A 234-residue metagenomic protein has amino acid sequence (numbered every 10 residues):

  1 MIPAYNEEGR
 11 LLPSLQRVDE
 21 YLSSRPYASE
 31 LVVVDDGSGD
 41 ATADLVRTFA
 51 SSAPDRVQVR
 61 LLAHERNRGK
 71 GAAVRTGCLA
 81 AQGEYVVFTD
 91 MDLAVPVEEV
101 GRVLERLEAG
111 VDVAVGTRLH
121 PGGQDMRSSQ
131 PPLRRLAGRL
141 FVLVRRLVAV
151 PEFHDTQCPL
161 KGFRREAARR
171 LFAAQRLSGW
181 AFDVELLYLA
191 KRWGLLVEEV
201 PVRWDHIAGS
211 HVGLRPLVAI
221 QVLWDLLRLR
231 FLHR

Functional and structural regions predicted by a protein language model:
E7-L22: Short, well-formed alpha-helical segments that are part of the catalytic scaffolds of diverse glycosyltransferases
E7-R10, S38, K70, P96: Donor nucleotide-sugar binding loop of glycosyltransferases
G9-P13, D40-F49: Acidic helix N-cap motif at the loop->helix transition within catalytic regions of sugar-transfer enzymes
Y27-G37, R60-H64: Short beta-strand/loop segment that forms part of the nucleotide-sugar
D35-D44, L93: A conserved acidic beta->alpha catalytic loop
Q58, H64-A80, Y85, V97-W180 (+1 more regions): Acceptor/aglycone-binding surface of glycosyltransferases and processive sugar-polymer synthases
P151-E152, A174-S178, L187-W204: Catalytic donor-sugar/metal-binding loop of nucleotide-sugar-dependent glycosyltransferases
